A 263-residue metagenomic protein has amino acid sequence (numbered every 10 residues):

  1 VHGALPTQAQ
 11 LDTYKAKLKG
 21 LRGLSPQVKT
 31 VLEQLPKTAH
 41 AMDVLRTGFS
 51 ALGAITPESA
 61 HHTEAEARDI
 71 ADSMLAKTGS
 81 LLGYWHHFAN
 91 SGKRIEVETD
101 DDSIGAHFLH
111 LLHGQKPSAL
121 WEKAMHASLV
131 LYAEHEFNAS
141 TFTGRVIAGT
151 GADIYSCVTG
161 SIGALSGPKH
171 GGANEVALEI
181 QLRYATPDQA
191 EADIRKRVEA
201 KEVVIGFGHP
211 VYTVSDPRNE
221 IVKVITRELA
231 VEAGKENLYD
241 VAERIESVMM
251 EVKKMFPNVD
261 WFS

Functional and structural regions predicted by a protein language model:
V1-S263: Hydrophobic alpha-helical bundle cores within soluble ligand-binding/oligomerization subdomains
